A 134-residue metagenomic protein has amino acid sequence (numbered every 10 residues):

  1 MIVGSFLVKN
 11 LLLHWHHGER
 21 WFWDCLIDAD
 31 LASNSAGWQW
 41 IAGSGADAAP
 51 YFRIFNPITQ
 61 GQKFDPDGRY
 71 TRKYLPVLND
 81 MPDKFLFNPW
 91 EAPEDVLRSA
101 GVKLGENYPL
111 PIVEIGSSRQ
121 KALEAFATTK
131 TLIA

Functional and structural regions predicted by a protein language model:
M1-A134: C-terminal catalytic domain of photolyase/cryptochrome flavoproteins, centering on the FAD-binding pocket
